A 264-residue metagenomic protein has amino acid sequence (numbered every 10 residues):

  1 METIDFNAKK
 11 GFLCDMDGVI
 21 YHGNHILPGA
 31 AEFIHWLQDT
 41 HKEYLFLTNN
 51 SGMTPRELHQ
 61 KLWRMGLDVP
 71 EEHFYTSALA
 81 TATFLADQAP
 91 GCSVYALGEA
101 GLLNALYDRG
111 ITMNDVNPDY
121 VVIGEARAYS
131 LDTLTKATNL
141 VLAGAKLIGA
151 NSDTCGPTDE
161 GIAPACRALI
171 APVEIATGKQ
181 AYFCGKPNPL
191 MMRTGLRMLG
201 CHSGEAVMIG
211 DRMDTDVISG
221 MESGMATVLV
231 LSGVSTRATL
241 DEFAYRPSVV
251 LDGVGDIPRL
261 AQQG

Functional and structural regions predicted by a protein language model:
E2-M16, Y21-K42, P55-Y75, A82-G264: Asp-based, Mg2+/Mn2+-dependent phosphohydrolase catalytic module
N50: Conserved phosphate/oxyanion-binding catalytic-loop motifs
